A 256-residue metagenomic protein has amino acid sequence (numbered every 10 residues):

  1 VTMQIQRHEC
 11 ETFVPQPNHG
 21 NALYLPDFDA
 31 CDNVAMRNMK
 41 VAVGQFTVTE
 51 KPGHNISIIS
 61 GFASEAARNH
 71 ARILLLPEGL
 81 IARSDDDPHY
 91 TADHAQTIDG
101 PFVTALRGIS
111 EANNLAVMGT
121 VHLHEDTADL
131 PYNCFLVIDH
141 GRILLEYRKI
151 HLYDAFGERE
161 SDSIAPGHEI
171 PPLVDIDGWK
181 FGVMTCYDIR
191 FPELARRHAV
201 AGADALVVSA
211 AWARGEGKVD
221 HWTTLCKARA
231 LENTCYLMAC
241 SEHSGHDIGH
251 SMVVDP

Functional and structural regions predicted by a protein language model:
T2-R7, V14-A22, D27, V34: Intrinsic low-complexity, disordered N-terminal segments enriched in polar/charged/small residues
D27, M36-I73: N-terminal glycine-/serine-/threonine-rich phosphate-binding loop
N38-E50, L75, C134, E146 (+2 more regions): Active-site-proximal beta-strand elements of phosphoester/diester hydrolases
P52, G61-H140, E146, R214-R229: Cys-nucleophile CN-hydrolase/nitrilase-fold catalytic domain and related Cys-dependent amidase chemistry that acts on
I98-M118, I189-P256: CN hydrolase (nitrilase-like) catalytic-core segments centered on the catalytic cysteine and neighboring Lys/Glu
V117-V121, I150-E158, T234-M238: Short Pro/Gly-enriched beta-strand edge/turn motifs at strand-loop
E125-A201, R214-A228: Active-site catalytic loop in hydrolytic enzyme cores
